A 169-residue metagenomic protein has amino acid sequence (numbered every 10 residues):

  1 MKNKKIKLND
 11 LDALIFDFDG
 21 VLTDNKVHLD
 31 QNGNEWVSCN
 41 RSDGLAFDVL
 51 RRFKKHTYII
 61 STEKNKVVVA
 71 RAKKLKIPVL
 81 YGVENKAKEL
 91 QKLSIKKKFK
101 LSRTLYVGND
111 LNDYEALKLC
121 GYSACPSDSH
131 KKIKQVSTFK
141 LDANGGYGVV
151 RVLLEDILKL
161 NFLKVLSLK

Functional and structural regions predicted by a protein language model:
K2-A87: Alpha-helical substrate-recognition element adjacent to the catalytic core
G33-N40, V79-L80, A87-K169: Mg2+-dependent phosphoryl-transfer enzymes with acidic/Ser/Thr/Gly-rich catalytic loops
